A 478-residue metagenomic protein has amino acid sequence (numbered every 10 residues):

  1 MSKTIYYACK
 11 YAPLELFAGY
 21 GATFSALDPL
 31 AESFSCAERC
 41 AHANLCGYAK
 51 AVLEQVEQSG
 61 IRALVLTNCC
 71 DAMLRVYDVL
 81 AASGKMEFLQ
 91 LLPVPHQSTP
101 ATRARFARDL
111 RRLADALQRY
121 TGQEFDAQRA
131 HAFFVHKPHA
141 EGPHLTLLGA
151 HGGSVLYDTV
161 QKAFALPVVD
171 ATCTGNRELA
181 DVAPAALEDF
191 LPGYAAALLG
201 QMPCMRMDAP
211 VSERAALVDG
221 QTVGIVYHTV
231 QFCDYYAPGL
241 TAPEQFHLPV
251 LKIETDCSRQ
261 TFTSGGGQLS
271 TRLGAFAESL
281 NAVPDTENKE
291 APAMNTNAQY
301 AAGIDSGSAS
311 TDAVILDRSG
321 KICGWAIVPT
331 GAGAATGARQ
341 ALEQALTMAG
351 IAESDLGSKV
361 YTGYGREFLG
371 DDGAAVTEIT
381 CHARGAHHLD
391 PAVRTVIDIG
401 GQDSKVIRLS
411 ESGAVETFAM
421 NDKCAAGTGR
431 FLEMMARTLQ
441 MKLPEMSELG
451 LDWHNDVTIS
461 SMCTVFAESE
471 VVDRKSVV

Functional and structural regions predicted by a protein language model:
M1-Y300, S319, K423-L432: An N-terminal assembly and electron-transfer interface module characteristic of large anaerobic redox and radical
E124-H139, K442-R474: Internal, active-site/partner-interface "lid" segment
T159, V314-L316, A338, F368-G373 (+5 more regions): Short acidic, glycine/serine/threonine-rich loops at helix termini
A291-T296, M348, Y364-S412, T417: Conserved phosphate-binding catalytic cores of ATP/NTP-utilizing and phosphoryl-transfer enzymes
M294-E378: N-terminal glycine/serine-rich phosphate-binding loop of ATP-dependent small-molecule kinases, especially carbohydrate
G333-A334, E416-L451, N455, E468: Glycine-rich phosphate-binding loop plus the immediately following alpha-helix
V477-V478: Conserved small/polar residues in nucleotide/adenosyl-binding loops
